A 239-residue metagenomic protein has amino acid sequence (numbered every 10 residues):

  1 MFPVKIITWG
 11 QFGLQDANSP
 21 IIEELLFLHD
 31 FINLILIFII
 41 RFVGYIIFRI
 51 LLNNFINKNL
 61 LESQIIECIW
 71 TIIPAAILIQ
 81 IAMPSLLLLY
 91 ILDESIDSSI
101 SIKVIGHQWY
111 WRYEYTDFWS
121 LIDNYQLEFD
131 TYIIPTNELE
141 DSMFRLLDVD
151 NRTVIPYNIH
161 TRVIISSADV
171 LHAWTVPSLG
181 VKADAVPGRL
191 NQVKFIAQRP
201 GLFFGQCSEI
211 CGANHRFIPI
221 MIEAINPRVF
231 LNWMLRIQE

Functional and structural regions predicted by a protein language model:
F2-H29, I50-E239: Non-transmembrane, membrane-proximal soluble domains of secreted or membrane proteins
L28-L36: Alpha-helical transmembrane segments
I35-I40, W70-P74: Hydrophobic H-region at the start of alpha-helical membrane spans
F38-N53: Central hydrophobic cores of alpha-helical transmembrane segments in multi-pass inner-membrane proteins across all
